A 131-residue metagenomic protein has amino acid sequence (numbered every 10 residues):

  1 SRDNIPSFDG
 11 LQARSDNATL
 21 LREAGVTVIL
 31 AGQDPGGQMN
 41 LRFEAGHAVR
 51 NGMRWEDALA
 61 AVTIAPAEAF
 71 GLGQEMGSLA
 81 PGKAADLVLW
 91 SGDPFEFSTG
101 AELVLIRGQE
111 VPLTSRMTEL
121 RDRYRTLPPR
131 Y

Functional and structural regions predicted by a protein language model:
S1-W90, T99, E110: His/Asp/Glu-enriched, well-ordered alpha-helical/loop segment that forms or immediately abuts the divalent-metal
E23, L103-Y131: Extracellular/periplasmic ectodomains of large secreted or surface enzymes and adhesion receptors
P94: Small/polar (Gly/Ser/Thr/Ala-rich) solvent-exposed segments that form structured loops/beta-strands/short helices used
